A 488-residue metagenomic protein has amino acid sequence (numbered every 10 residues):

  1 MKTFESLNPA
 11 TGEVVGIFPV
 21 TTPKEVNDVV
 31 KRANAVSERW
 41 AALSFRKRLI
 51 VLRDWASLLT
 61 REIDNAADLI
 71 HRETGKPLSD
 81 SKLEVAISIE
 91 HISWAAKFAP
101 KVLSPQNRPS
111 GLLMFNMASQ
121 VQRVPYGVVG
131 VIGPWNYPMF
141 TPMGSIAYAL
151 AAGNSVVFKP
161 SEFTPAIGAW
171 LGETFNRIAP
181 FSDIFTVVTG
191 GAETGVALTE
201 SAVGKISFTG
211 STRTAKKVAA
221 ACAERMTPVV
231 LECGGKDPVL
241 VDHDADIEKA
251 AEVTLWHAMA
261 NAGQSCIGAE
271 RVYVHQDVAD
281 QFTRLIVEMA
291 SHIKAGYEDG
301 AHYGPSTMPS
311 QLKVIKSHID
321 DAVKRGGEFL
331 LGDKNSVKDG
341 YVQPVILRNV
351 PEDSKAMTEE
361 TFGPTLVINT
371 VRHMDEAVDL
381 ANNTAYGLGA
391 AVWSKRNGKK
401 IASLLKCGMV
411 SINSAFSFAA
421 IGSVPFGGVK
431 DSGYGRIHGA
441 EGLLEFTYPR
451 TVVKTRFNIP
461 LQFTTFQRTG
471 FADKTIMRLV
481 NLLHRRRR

Functional and structural regions predicted by a protein language model:
M1-F4, A269, L388: Short loop/turn microsegments at loop-to-beta-strand junctions
M1-M117, R487: N-terminal Rossmann-like NAD(P)+-binding subdomain of aldehyde/semialdehyde dehydrogenases
E5, P19, A41, T74 (+5 more regions): A structural signal for short, well-ordered beta-strand elements
N8-I17, L240, Y341-R488: Conserved C-terminal structural/oligomerization subdomain of aldehyde/semialdehyde dehydrogenase
G12, R48, I70, I92 (+9 more regions): Residue-level signal for inorganic ion chemistry
V15, R213-E352, I412, K474 (+1 more regions): ALDH superfamily catalytic-core signature
S37, A41, A56-I63, A67 (+16 more regions): Structural signal for hydrophobic packing residues in well-ordered secondary-structure cores of soluble enzyme domains
R108-K249, V371, R487: Rossmann-like NAD(P) dinucleotide-binding subdomain of oxidoreductase/dehydrogenase enzymes
